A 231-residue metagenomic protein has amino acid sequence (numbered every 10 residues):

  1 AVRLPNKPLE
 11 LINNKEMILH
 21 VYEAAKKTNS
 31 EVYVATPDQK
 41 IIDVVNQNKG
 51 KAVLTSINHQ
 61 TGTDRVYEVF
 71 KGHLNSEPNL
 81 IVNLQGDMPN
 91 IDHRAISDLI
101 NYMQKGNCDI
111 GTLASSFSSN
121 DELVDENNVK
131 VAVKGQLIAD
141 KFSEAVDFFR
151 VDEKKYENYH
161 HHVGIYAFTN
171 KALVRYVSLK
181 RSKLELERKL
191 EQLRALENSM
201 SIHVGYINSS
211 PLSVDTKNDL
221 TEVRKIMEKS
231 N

Functional and structural regions predicted by a protein language model:
A1-T36: N-terminal glycine-rich phosphate-binding loop and ensuing alpha1 helix
N29, S76-P78, G106-D109, M200: Short, high-confidence coil segments that cap the C-terminus of an alpha-helix and link into the following beta-strand
Y33, Q39-N101: Short phosphate-binding loop-to-helix
T36-P37, I91, F168, D215: A conserved hydrophobic position in a structured secondary element of the catalytic/binding core that shapes
I91-S182: Conserved core of the sugar-phosphate nucleotidyltransferase
E157-N231: Conserved alpha/beta core of the MobA/IspD/sugar-nucleotide pyrophosphorylase nucleotidyltransferase superfamily
